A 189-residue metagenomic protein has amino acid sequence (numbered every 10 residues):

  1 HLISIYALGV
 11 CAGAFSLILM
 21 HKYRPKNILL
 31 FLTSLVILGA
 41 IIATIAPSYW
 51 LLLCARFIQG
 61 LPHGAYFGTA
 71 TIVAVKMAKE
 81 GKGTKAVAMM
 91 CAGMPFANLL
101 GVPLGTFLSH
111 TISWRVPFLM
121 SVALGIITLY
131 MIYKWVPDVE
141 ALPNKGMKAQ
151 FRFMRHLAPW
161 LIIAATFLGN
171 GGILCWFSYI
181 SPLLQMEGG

Functional and structural regions predicted by a protein language model:
Y6-L8, P95-F96: Short hydrophobic/small-residue motifs within alpha-helical transmembrane segments of multi-pass transporter-like
G13-P25: Helix-to-loop junctions at the C-terminal end of transmembrane segments in multipass secondary transporters
N27-I41: Structural signature of the two symmetry-related core transmembrane helices
I45-L51: Helix-breaking motifs and short loop linkers at transmembrane-helix boundaries and internal kinks in secondary membrane
A55-G93: Cytoplasmic helix-loop-helix junction between adjacent transmembrane helices in 12-TM secondary transporters
V122-A141: C-terminal membrane-cytosol helix-exit motif in multi-pass small-molecule transporters
W135-I162: Juxtamembrane intracellular "pre-TM" segments in multi-pass secondary transporters
W160-G189: Extracytoplasmic gate region of multi-pass secondary transporters
